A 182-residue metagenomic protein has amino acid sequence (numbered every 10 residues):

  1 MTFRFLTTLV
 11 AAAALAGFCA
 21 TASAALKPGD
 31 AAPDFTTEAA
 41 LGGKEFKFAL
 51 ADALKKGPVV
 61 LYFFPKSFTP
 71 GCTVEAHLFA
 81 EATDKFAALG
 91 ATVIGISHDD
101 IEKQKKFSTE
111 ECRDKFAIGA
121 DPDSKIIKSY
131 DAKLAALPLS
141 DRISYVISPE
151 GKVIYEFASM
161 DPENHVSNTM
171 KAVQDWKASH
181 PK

Functional and structural regions predicted by a protein language model:
M1-V10: Bacterial N-terminal signal peptides that target proteins for export
T36-P58: A short beta-strand-turn-helix
L50-T73: Short active-site neighborhood of thiol/selenol oxidoreductases, capturing the structured segment around
T73-C112, S124-I126: Structural microenvironment flanking redox-active thiols in thiol-disulfide oxidoreductases
I94, S108-D141: Short, internal strand/loop/helix patches that form the active-site neighborhood or redox-interaction surface
S140-K182: Thiol-/selenol-based redox modules, centered on thioredoxin-like and closely related oxidoreductase domains
